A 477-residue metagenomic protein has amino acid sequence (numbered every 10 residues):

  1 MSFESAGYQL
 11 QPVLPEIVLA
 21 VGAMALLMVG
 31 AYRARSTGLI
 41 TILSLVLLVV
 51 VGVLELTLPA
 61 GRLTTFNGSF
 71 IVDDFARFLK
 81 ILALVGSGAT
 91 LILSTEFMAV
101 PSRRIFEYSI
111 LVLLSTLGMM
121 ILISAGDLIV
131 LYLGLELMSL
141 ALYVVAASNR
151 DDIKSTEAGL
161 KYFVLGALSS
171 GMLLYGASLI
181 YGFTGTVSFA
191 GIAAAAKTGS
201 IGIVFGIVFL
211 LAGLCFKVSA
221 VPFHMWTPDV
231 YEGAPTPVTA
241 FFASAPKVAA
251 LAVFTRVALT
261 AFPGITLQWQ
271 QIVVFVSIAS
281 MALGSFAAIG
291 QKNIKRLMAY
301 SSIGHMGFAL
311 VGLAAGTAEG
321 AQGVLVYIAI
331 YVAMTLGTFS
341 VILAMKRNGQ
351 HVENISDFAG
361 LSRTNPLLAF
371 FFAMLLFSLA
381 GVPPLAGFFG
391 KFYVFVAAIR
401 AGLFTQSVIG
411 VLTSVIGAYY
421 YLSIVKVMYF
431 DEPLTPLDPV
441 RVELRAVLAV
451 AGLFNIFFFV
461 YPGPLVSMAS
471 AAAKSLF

Functional and structural regions predicted by a protein language model:
M1-F477: Alpha-helical transmembrane segments of multi-pass membrane proteins predominantly involved in bioenergetics
